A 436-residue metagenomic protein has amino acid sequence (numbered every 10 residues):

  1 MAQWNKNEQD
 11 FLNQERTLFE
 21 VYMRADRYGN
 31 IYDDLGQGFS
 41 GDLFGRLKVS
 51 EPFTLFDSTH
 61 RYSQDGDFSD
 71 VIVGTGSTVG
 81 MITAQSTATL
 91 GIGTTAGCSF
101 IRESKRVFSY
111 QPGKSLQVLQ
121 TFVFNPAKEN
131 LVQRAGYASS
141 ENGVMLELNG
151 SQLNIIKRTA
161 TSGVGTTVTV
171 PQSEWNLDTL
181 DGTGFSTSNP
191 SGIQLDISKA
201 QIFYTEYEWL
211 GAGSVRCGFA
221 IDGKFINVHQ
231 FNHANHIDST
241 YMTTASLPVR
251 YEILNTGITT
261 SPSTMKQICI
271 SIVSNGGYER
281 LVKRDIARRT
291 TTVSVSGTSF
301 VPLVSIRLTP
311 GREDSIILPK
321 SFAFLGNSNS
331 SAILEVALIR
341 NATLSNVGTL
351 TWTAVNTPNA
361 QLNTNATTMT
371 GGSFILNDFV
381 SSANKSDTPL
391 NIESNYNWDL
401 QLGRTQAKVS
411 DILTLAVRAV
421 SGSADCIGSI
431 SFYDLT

Functional and structural regions predicted by a protein language model:
M1-V71, T75, G277-T298, P302-S331: Extended, low-complexity segments enriched in Ser/Thr/Gly and acidic residues that occur primarily in surface-exposed
L90-V170, R307-P310, S315-I316, A323-T349: Secretory/extracellular carbohydrate-interaction modules and structurally similar beta-sandwich "look-alikes"
S115-V123, M145-E147, I156, I202-E208 (+4 more regions): Residues within well-ordered beta-strands of beta-sheet-rich folds
K128-G150, K224-N227, V409-T436: C-terminal interaction-tip segments
V132-A200, S373-N391: Glycine-aromatic-enriched beta-strand/loop faces of beta-sandwich-type recognition domains, especially lectin-like
L195-K199, Y204-R289: Aromatic sugar-binding interfaces of carbohydrate-active proteins
Y241-N255, K320, L402-G422: Noncatalytic modules at the cell exterior or secretory-pathway interfaces, chiefly beta-strand-rich lectin/adhesion
N356-Q401: Extended, solvent-exposed segments with strong compositional bias
